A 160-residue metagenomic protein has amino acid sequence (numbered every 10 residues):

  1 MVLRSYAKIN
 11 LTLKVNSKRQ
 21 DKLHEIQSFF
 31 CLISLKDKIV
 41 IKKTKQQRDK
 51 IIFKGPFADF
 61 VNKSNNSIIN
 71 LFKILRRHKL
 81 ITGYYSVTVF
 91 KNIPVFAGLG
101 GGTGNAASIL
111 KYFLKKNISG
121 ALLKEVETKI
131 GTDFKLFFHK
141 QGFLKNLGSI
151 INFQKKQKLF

Functional and structural regions predicted by a protein language model:
V2-C31, K116-F160: ATP-dependent small-molecule kinase catalytic core of the GHMP/sugar-kinase superfamily and closely related
V2-I81: N-terminal beta-alpha supersecondary unit
F53, F96-G100, K129, N146: Short glycine/serine/threonine-biased micro-segments
F53, V87-V89, L144: Generic preference for hydrophobic
I74, H78, Y112-K116, K129: Active-site catalytic microenvironments for nucleophilic, acid-base chemistry
Y85-G98: Short pre-catalytic strand/loop immediately N-terminal to key active-site residues, enriched for Gly-Thr
A97-L123, L136: DPxDG-like acidic metal-binding loop motif
